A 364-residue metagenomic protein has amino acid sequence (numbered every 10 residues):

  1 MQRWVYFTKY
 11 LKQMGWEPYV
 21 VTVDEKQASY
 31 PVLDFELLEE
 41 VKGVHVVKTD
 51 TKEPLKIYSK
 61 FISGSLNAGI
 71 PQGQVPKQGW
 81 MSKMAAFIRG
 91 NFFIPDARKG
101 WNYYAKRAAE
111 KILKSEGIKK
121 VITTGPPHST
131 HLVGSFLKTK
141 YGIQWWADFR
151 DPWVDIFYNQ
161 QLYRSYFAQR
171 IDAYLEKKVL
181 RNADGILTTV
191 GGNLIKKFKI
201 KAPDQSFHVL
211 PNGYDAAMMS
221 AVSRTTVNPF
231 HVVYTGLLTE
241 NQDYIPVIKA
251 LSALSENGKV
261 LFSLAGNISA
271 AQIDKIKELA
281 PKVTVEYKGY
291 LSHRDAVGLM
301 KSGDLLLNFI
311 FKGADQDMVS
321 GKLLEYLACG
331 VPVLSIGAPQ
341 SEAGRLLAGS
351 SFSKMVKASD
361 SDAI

Functional and structural regions predicted by a protein language model:
F7, D96, R107, S129-L132 (+3 more regions): Membrane-proximal helix-turn-helix segments that form the acceptor-binding/catalytic region of lipid-linked
V23-Y103: A conserved catalytic-core segment of Leloir-type glycosyltransferases
Q144-W146, D155-K178, A216, N241: Nucleotide-sugar donor phosphate/pyrophosphate-binding loop at the beta->alpha transition of glycosyltransferases
L187, T225-Q242, I248-L251: Conserved donor-binding/catalytic core segment of Leloir-type glycosyltransferases
G192-N193, L210-G213: Carbohydrate-associated surface elements
Q242, S292-G298, L306-L327, P332-R345: Nucleotide-sugar-dependent
S263-G266, A271-V297: Nucleotide-activated donor-binding/catalytic signature segment of Leloir-type glycosyltransferases, i.e., the conserved
A338-I364: Change "using UDP/GDP/dTDP sugars" to "using nucleotide sugars
